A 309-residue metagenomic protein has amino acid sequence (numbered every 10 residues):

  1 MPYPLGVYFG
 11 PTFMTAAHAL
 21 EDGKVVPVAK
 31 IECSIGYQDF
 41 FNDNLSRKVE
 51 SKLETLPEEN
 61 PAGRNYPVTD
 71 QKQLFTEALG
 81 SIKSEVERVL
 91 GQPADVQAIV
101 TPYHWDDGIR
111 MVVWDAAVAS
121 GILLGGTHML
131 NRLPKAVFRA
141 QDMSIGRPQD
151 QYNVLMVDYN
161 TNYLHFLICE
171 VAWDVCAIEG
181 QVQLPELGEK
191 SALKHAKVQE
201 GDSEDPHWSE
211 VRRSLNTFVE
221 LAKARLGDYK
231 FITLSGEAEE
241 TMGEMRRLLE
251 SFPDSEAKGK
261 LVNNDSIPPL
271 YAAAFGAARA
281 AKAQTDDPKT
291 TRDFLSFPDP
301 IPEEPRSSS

Functional and structural regions predicted by a protein language model:
M1-G6, N60-V154, Q284-S296, I301-S309: Nucleotide/phosphate-binding catalytic cleft detector across ATP-hydrolyzing and phosphate-transferring enzymes
M1-I31, Q141-K190: Gly/Thr-rich phosphate-binding beta-strand-loop-beta motif of the actin/hexokinase/Hsp70
V7-Y8, V100, T233-G236: Conserved beta-strand segments of the P-loop GTPase G domain that flank and frequently precede/overlap
F9-V100, Q181-L226: Conserved phosphate-binding loops in N-terminal lobes of ATP-dependent enzymes of the actin/Hsp70/sugar-kinase
P11-F13, K135, Y163, Y271-A277: Conserved A3 ("GATE") glycine/threonine-rich loop of ANL adenylate-forming enzymes
P11-F13, P102-R110, N160-H165, A238-M242: Gly/Ser/Thr-rich loops at beta-strand to alpha-helix junctions that form or flank small-molecule/cofactor-binding
P93, V118-N131, W173, R247-P269: Structural alpha-beta junctions
E200-S309: Helical "lid/coupling" subdomains associated with nucleotide-phosphate turnover
